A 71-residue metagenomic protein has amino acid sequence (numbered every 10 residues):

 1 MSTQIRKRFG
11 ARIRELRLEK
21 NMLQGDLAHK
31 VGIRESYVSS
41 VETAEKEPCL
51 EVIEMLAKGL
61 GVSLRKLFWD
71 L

Functional and structural regions predicted by a protein language model:
M1-R8: A detector for short, charged/polar N-terminal pre-domain segments
K7, L18-E19, E47: Short amphipathic helical patch at the helix-1/turn junction of helix-turn-helix
A11-K30, M55: Short basic helix-loop element that most often maps to the first helix and adjoining turn of HTH DNA-binding modules
I13, L27-A28, V38-V41, L67: Conserved hydrophobic/aromatic packing and binding residues within compact polymer-binding modules
G32-E47: Recognition helix of helix-turn-helix/homeodomain-like DNA-binding domains that insert into the DNA major groove
E51-K66: DNA major-groove recognition helix of helix-turn-helix/homeodomain DNA-binding modules
